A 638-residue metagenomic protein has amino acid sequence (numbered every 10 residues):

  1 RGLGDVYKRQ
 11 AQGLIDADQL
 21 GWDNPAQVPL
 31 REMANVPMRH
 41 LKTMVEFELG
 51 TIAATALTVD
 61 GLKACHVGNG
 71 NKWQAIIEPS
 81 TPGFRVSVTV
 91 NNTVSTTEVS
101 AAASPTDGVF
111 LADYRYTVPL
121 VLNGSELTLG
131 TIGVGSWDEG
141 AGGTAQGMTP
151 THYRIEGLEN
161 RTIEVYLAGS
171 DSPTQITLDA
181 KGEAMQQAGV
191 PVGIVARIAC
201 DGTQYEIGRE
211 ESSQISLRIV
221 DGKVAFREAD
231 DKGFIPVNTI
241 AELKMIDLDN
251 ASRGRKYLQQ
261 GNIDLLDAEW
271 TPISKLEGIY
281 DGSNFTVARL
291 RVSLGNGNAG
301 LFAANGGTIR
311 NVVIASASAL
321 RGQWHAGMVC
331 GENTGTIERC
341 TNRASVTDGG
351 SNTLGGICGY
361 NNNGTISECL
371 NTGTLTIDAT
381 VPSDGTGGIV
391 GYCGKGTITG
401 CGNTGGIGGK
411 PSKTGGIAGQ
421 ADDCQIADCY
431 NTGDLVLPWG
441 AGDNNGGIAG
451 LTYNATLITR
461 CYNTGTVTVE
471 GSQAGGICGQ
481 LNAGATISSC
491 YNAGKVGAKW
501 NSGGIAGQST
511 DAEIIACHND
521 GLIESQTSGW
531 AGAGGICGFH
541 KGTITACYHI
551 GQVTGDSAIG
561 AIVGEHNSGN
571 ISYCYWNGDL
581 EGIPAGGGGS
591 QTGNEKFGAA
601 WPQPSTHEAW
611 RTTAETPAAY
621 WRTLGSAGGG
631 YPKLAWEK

Functional and structural regions predicted by a protein language model:
R1, K72-F84, D179-V195, D201: Short Pro-Gly-centered beta-turn/loop motif in secreted/extracellular proteins
G2-Y7: Short, small-residue-biased leader/transition segments that mark boundaries at the very start of proteins
K8-D23, V90-T96, V195-S212: A short, solvent-exposed loop/turn motif at the edges and junctions of modular extracellular/periplasmic domains
W22, A26-P82: Short helix-loop boundary/capping segments
M33-K42, I77, L120-G124, Q146-T149 (+1 more regions): Conserved "repeat-terminator" motif of extracellular CCP/Sushi domains
E46-A54, P150-L167: Structural motif
K63-N71, G169-E183: Short, acidic Ser/Thr/Gly-rich low-complexity loop/linker segments typical of extracellular and cell-surface proteins
V220, A225-K638: Predominantly extracellular beta-rich ligand-binding scaffolds that present long acidic/polar faces for carbohydrate
